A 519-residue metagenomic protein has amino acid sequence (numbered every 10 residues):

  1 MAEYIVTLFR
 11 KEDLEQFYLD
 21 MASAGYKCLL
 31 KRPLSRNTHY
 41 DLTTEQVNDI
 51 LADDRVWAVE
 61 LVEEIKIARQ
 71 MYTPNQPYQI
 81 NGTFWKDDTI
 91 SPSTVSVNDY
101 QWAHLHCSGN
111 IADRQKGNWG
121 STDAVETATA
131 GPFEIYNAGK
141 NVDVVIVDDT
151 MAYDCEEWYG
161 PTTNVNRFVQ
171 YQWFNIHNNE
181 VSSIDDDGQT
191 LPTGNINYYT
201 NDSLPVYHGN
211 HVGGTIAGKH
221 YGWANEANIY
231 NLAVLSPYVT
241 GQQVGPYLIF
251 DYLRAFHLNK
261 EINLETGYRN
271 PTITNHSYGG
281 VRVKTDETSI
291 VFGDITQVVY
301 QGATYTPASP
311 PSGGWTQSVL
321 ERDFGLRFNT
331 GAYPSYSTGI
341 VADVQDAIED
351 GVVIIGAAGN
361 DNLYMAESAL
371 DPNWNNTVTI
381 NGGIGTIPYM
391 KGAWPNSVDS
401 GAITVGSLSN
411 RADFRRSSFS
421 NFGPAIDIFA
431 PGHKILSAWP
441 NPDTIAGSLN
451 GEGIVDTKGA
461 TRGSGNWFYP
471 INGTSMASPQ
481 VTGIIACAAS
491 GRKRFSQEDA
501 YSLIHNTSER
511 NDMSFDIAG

Functional and structural regions predicted by a protein language model:
M1-Q76: Inhibitory N-terminal propeptides of secreted protease zymogens
L8-F9, V62-E63, V147-T150, T215-K219 (+9 more regions): Active-site-proximal beta-strand/loop segments in catalytic clefts of secreted hydrolases
A22, A138, Q345-I348, F429: Anion (oxyanion) recognition and catalysis
D53-V142, Y153-E157: Protease zymogen maturation seam
N118-L248, I262-I273, R282-T288, E349-G351 (+5 more regions): Subtilisin-like serine protease catalytic core
G213, Y230-P237, H433-A518: Hydrolase catalytic cores
L235-S397, R462-Q480: Substrate-binding/access-modulating region of protease and related hydrolase catalytic domains
G356-I426, S437-N472, S514-A518: Active-site-adjacent substrate-recognition loops and nearby beta-strands within hydrolase catalytic domains
